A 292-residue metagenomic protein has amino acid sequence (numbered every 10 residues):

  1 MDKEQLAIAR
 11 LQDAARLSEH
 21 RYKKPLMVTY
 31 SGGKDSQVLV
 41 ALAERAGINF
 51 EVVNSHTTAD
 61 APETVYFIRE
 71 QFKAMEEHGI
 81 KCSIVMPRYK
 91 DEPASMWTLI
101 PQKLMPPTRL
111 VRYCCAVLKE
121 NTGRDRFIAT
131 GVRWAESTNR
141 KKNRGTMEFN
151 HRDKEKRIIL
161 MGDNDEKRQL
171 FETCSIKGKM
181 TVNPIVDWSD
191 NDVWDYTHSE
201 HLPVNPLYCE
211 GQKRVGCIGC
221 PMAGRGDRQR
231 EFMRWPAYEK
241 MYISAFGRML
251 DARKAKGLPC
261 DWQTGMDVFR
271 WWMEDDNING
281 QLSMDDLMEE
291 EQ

Functional and structural regions predicted by a protein language model:
M1-Q292: Nucleotide-activated chemistry modules centered on ATP-dependent adenylation/adenylyltransferase
